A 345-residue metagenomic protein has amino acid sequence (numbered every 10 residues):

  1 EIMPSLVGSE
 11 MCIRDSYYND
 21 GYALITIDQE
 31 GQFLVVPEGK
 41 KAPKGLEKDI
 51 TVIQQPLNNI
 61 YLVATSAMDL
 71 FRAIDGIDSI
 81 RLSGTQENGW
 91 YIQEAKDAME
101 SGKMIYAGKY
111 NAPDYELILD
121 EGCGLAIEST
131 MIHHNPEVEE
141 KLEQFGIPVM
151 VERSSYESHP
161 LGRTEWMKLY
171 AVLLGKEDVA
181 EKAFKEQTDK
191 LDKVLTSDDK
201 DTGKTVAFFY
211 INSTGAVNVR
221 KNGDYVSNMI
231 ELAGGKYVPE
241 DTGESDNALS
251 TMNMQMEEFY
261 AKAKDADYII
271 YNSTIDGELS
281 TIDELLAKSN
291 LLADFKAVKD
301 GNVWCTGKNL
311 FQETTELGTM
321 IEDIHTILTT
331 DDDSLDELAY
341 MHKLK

Functional and structural regions predicted by a protein language model:
E1-G8, C12-I13: Single conserved hydrophobic/aromatic residue that forms the stacking wall/gate of nucleotide- or nucleobase-binding
T26-I27, F33-L119, L125-M131: A short, structured surface patch at a secondary-structure boundary
I50, Q55-N59, L70, K103-K109 (+6 more regions): Second-shell loop/turn segments in exported
I60, S66-D69, Q86-G89, A112-P113 (+8 more regions): Solvent-exposed loop/turn segments at secondary-structure junctions within structured extracellular/periplasmic domains
Y61-T65, D69-R72, V179-G234: Basic- and aromatic-lined ligand-binding clefts that recognize polyanionic substrates
A112-C123, N253-D265: Short helices/loops that flank or line small-molecule/ion binding pockets
E157-E186, Y268-K345: Structured C-terminal subdomain patch of bacterial secreted/periplasmic proteins
V226-L249, I270-S273: His/Asp/Glu-enriched short active-site or ligand-binding loop at hydrolase and phosphoryl-transfer sites
